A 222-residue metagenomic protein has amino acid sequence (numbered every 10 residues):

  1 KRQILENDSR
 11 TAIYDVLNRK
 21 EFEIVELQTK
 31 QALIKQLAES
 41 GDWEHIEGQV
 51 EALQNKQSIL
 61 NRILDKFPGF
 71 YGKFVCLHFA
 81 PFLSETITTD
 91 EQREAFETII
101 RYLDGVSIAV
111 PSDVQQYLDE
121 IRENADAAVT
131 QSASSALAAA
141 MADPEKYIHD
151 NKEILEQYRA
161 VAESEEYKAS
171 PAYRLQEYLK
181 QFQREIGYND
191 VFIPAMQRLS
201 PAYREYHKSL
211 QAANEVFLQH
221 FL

Functional and structural regions predicted by a protein language model:
K1-R2, A95: Catalytic-loop motifs flanking and including active-site residues across diverse enzymes
R2-K66: Short, charged amphipathic alpha-helical surface segments
G41, G48, N55, E120 (+3 more regions): Short, surface-exposed, charged/polar-biased interaction segments
F67-F74: Short, compositionally biased low-complexity segments
F74-S200: Hydrophobic protein-protein interaction segments
Q197-L222: C-terminal functional modules
